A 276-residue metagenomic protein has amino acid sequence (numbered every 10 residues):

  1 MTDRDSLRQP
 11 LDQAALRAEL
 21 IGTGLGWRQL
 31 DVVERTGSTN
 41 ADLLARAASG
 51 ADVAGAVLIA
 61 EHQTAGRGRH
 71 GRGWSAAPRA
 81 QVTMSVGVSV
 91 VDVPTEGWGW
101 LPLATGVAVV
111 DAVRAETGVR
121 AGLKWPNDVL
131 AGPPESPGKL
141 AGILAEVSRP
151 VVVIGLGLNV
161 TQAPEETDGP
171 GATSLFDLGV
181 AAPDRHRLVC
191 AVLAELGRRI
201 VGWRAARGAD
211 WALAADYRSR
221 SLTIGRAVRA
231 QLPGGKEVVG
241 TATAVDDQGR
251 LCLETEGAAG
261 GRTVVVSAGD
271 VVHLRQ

Functional and structural regions predicted by a protein language model:
M1-A115, E135, I224, L274-Q276: N-terminal lobe of the biotin/lipoate ligase/transferase fold
M1-R8, A15, V93-A121, A131-Q276: Long, positively charged amphipathic alpha-helical accessory segments at protein N-termini or as interdomain linkers
G26, D52-A54, L123-W125, K236 (+1 more regions): Short, basic and Ser/Thr-rich N-terminal targeting/leader segments
V33, H62-R69, K124, V151-V153 (+2 more regions): Short glycine- and Lys/Arg-enriched binding-loop motifs that mark or flank ligand-binding interfaces
